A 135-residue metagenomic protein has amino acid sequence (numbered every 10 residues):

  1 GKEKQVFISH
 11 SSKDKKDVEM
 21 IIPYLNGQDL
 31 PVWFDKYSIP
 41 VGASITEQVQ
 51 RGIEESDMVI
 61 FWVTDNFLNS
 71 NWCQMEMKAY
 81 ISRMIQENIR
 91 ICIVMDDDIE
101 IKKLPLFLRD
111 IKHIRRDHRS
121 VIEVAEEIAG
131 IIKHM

Functional and structural regions predicted by a protein language model:
G1-F61, I81-R90, D97-I99, R119-M135: Conserved N-terminal substructure of TIR/SEFIR domains
K4-V6, R109-K112: Short amphipathic alpha-helical segments
E19-I22, W72-M75, P105-F107: Short amphipathic alpha-helical segments
P40, L68, I114: Nucleotide phosphate-binding site architecture
D65-Q86: Conserved TIR/SEFIR loop-to-helix hotspot centered on a Trp-containing motif with a nearby acidic residue
I91-I93, H113: Conserved beta-strand scaffold positions in the cores of enzyme catalytic domains, especially in NTP/NDP-utilizing
I99-D110: Glycine-rich, charge-decorated loop segments at or immediately adjacent to ligand/cofactor-binding or catalytic sites
H113-R119: Short acidic-hydrophobic, aromatic-tinged amphipathic segments that line or gate anion-handling sites
